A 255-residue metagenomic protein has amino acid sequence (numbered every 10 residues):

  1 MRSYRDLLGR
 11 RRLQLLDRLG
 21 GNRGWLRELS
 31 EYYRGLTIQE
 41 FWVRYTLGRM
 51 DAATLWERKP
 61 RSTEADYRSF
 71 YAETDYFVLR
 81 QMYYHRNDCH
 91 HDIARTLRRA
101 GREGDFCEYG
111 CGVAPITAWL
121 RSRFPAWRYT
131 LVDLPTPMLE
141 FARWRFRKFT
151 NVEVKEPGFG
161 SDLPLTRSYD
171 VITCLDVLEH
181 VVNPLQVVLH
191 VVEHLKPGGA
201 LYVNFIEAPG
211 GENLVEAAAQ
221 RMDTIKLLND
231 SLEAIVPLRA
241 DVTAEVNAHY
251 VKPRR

Functional and structural regions predicted by a protein language model:
M1-R167, V188, N204-F205, G211-P253: Conserved N-terminal segment of class I S-adenosyl-L-methionine
T173: A conserved beta-strand element that flanks and buttresses the S-adenosyl-L-methionine
V177: Hydrophobic adenine-recognition pocket in adenosine-nucleotide-binding enzymes
H180-V181, G210: Short glycine-rich, flexible loops that bind phosphorylated cofactors or substrates
V181-H190: A short, conserved alpha-helix within the catalytic core of class I
V181-V182, L195-P197: Helix-to-beta-strand junctions that scaffold the AdoMet/dcAdoMet cofactor pocket in Class I SAM-dependent enzymes
G198-I206: Conserved beta-strand signature within the Rossmann-like core of class I S-adenosyl-L-methionine
